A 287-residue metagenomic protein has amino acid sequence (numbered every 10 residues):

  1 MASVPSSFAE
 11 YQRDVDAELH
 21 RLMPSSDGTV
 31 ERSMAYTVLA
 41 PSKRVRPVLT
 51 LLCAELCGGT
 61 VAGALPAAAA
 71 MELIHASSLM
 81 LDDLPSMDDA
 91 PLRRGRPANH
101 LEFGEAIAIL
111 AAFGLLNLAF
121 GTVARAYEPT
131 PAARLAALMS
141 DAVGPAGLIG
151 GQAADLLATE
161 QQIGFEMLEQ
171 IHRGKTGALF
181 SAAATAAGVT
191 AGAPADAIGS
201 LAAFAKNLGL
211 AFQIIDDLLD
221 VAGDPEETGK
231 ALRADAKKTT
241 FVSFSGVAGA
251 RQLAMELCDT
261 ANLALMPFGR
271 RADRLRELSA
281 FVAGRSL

Functional and structural regions predicted by a protein language model:
M1-L22: N-terminal amphipathic/basic leader segments beginning at the initiator methionine
H20-M266, R271-A283: Mg2+-dependent prenyl diphosphate-binding active-site environment of isoprenoid biosynthetic enzymes
